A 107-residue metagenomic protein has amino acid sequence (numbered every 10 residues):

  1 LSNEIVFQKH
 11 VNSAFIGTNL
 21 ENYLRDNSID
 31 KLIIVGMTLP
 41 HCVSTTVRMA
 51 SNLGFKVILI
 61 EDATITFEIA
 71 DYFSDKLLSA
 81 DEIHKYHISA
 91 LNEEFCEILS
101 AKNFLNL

Functional and structural regions predicted by a protein language model:
L1-L107: Active-site-adjacent betaalpha module
